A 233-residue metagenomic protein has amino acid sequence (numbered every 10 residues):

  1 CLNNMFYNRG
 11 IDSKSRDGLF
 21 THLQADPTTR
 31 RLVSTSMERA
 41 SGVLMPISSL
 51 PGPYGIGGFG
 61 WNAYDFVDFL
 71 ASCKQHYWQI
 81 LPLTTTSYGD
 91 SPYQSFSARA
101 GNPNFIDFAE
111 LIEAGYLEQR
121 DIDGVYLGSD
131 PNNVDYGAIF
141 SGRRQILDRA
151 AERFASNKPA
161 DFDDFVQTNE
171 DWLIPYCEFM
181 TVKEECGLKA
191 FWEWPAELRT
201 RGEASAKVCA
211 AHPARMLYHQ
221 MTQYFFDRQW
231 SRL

Functional and structural regions predicted by a protein language model:
N3, Y7-G10, K14, L19-H22 (+2 more regions): Short, positively charged and aromatic/hydrophobic N-terminal segments
F20-H22, D26, R30, S36-L233: Acidic/aromatic-lined carbohydrate-recognition and catalytic surfaces of CAZymes acting on diverse glycans
